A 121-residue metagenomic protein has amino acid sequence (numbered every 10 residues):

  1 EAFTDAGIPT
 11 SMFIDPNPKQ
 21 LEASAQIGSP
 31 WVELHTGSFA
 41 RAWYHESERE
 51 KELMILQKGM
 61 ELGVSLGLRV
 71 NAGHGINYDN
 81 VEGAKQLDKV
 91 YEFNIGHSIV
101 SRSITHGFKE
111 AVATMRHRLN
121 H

Functional and structural regions predicted by a protein language model:
E1, Q20-A23, E52-G59, N80 (+2 more regions): A general structural detector for well-ordered alpha-helical segments in enzyme core domains, enriched
E1-I8: Extended substrate/RNA-proximal surfaces in nucleic-acid metabolism proteins
I8-L62, L66: Histidine/lysine/aspartate-rich catalytic loop segments that bind and position anionic ligands
F13, E52, G73-H74, I104: Glycine- and other small-residue-rich loops at beta-strand/loop junctions that grip anionic moieties
N17-I27, A72, I76-V90: Catalytic cores of alpha/beta
V32-W43, D88-F108: Glycine-rich phosphate-binding active-site loops on the catalytic face of alpha/beta enzymes
Y44-R49, R102-H121: C-terminal helical cap(s) of enzyme catalytic domains, especially alpha/beta-barrels
E61, S65-L68, Q86-K89, H117-H121: Generic secondary-structure signature for well-ordered alpha-helical cores
